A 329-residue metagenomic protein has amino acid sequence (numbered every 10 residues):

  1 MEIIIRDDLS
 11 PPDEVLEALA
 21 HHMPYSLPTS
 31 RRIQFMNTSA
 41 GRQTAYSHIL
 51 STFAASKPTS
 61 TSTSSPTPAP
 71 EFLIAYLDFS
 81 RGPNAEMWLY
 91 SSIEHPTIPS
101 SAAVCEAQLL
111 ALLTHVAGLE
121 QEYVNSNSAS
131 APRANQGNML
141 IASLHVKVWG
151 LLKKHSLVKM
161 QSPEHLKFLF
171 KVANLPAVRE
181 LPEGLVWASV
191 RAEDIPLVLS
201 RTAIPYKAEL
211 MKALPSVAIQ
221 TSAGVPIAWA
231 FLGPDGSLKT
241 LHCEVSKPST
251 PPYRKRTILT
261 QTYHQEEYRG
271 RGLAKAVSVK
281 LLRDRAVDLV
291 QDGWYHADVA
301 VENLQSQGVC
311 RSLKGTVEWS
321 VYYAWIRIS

Functional and structural regions predicted by a protein language model:
M1-R31, V172-A208: Short amphipathic alpha-helix that is part of the acyltransferase structural core
M23-S64, V198-A223: Active-site rim helix/loop that mediates acceptor-substrate recognition in acyltransferases
Q34-G184, A324-I328: Acyl-donor-binding surface of acyltransferase catalytic domains
F72-A75, I227-A228, T240, W319: A structural microfeature
S101-Y123, S246-R254, H264, G270-V287 (+1 more regions): Conserved acetyl-CoA-binding loop-helix of GNAT-fold acetyltransferases
L140-V146, D284-R285, Y295-Q307, T316 (+1 more regions): Conserved beta-strand-loop-alpha-helix junction that forms the acyl-donor binding cleft
V146-K159, L289-V290, A300-W319: Conserved active-site alpha-helix within GNAT-family acetyltransferase domains
P205-V245, P251-E266: A conserved beta-strand-loop-helix scaffold within acyl/acetyltransferase catalytic domains
